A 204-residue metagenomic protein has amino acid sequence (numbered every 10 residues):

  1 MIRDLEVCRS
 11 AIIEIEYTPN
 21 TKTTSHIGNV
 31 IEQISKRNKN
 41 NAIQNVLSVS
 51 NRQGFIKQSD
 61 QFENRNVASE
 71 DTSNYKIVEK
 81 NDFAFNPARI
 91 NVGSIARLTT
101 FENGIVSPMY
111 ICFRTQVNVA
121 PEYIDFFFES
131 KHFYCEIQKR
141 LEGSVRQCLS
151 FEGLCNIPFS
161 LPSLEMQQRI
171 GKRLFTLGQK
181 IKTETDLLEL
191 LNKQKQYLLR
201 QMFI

Functional and structural regions predicted by a protein language model:
I2, R9, I13-Y17, I170-I181 (+1 more regions): Hydrophobic structural patches
R3, I181-Q196: Extended intrinsically disordered, low-complexity coil regions enriched in Ser, Thr, Gly, Ala and often Pro
R3-K39, S160: Non-catalytic DNA-recognition/assembly elements of restriction-modification systems
G28-L161: DNA target-recognition domains and sequence-specific DNA-contacting regions of bacterial/archaeal
